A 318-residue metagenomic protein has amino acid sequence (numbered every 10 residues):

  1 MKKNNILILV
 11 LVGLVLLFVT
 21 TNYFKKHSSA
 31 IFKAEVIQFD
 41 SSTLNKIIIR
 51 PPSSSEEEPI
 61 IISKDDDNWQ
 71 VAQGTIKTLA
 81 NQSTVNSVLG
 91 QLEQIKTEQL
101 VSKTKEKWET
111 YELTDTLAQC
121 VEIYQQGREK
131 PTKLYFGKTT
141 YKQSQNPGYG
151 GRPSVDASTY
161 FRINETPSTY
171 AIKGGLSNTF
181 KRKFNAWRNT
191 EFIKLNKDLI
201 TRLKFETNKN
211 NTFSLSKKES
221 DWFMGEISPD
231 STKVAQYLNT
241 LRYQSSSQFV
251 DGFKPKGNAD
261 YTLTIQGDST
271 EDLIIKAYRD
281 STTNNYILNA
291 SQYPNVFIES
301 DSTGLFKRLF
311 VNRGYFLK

Functional and structural regions predicted by a protein language model:
M1-K318: A short-motif feature that recognizes glycine-rich, charge-decorated loops that bind or process nucleotide phosphates
